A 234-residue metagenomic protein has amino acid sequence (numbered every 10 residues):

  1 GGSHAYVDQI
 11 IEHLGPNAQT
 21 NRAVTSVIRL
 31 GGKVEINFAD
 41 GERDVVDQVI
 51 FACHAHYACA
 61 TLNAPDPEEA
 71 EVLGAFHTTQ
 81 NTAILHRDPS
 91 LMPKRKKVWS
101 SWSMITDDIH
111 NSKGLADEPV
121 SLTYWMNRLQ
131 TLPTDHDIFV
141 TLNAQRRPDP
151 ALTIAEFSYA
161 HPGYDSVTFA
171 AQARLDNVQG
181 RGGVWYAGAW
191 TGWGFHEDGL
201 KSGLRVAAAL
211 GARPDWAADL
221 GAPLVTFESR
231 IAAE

Functional and structural regions predicted by a protein language model:
G1-H13, Q19-N21: Short beta-strand to alpha-helix junction loop
I10, I36-F38, V184: Structured catalytic cores of enzymes that bind and process phosphorylated ligands/cofactors
H13, A64, A209, R213: Active-site catalytic microenvironments for nucleophilic, acid-base chemistry
A18-T20, F51, Y186: A structural signal for the hydrophobic beta-strands that form the central parallel beta-sheet of Rossmann-like
N21-A23, A39, A187: Conserved beta-strand termini and adjacent loop/short-helix elements that scaffold enzyme active sites in alpha/beta
T25-A160: Mid-domain catalytic core of redox enzymes that form a hydrophobic substrate pocket/lid adjacent to a catalytic redox
L115-E234: Conserved flavin/dinucleotide-binding core of flavoenzymes
